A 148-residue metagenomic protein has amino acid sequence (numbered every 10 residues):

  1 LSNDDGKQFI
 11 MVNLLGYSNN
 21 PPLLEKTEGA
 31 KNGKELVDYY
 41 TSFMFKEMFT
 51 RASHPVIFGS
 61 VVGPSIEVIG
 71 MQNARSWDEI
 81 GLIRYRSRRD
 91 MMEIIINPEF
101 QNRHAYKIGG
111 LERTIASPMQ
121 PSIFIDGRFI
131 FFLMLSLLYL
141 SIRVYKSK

Functional and structural regions predicted by a protein language model:
L1-W77, Q120-K148: Short S/T/G/P-rich N-terminal loop/turn motif that feeds into the first structured element of a domain
L23, S87-R103: Short amphipathic alpha-helices within nucleic acid-binding modules
E47-R51, I94-N97, G110: Structured segments of extracytoplasmic/periplasmic soluble domains in secreted or envelope-associated proteins
F49-R51, Y85-R89: A short, structured loop/turn motif at beta-sheet edges
A74-R86: Hydrophobic alpha-helical transmembrane segments
N102-I130: Short, aromatic-rich amphipathic segments at membrane interfaces that lie adjacent to a transmembrane helix or signal
